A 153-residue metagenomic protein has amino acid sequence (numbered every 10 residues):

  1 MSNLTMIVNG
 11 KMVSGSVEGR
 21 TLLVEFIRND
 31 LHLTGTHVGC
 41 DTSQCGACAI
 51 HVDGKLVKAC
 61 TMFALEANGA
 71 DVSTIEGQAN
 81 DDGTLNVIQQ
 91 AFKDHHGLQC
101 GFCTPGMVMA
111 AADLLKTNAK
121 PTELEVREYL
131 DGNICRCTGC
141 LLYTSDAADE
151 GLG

Functional and structural regions predicted by a protein language model:
M1-S145: Signature of N-terminal electron-transfer/Fe-S-associated modules in redox systems
Y143-G153: Single conserved hydrophobic/aromatic residue that forms the stacking wall/gate of nucleotide- or nucleobase-binding
